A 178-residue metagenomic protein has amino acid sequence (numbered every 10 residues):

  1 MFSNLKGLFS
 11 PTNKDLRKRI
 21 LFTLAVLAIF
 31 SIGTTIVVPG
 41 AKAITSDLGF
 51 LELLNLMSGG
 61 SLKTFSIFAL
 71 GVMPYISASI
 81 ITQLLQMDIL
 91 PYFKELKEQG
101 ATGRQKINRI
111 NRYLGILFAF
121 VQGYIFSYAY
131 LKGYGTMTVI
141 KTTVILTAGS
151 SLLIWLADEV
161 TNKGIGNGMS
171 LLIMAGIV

Functional and structural regions predicted by a protein language model:
M1-V178: Core subunits and conserved enzymes of cellular information-processing and envelope-translocation systems across
